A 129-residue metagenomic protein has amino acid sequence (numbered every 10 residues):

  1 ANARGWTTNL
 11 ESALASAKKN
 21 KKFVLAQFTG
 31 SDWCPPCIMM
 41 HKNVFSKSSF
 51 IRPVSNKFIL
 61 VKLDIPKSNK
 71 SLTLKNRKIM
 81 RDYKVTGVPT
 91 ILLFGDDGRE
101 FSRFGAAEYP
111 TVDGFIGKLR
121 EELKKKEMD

Functional and structural regions predicted by a protein language model:
W6-T7, N43, K47-L74: Thiol-based oxidoreductase modules, predominantly thioredoxin-like and allied folds used for disulfide exchange
W6-V24: A short beta-strand-turn-helix
K18-K19, R52-S55, Y83-G87: Extracellular/periplasmic catalytic domains that process cell-envelope and extracellular macromolecules
K21, T29-W33, G87: Short pre-active-site segment immediately N-terminal to redox-active cysteine/selenocysteine motifs in thiol-based
L25-A26, L60, I91: Hydrophobic beta-strand anchors of alpha/beta hydrolase catalytic cores
F28-S31, L63-P66, F94, G105-A107: Active-site-proximal beta-strand/loop segments in catalytic clefts of secreted hydrolases
T29-F45: Conserved redox-active cysteine motifs that mediate thiol-disulfide chemistry, especially di-cysteine Cys-X(1-2)-Cys
D82-M128: Non-catalytic, surface beta->alpha helical segment in thiol-disulfide oxidoreductase systems
